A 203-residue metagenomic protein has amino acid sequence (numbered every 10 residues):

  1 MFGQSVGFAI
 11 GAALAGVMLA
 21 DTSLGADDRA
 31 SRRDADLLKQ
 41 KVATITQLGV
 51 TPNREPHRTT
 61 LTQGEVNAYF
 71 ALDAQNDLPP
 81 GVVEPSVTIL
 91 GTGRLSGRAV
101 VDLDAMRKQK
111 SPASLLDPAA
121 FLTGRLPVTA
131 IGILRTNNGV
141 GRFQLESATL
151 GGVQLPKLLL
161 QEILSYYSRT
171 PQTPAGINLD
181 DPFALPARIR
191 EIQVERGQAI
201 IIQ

Functional and structural regions predicted by a protein language model:
M1-G3: N-terminal secretory signal peptides that target proteins for export/translocation
S5-A20: Bacterial N-terminal signal peptides
L19-Q203: Extracellular/lumenal and peripheral-membrane lipid-interaction modules
